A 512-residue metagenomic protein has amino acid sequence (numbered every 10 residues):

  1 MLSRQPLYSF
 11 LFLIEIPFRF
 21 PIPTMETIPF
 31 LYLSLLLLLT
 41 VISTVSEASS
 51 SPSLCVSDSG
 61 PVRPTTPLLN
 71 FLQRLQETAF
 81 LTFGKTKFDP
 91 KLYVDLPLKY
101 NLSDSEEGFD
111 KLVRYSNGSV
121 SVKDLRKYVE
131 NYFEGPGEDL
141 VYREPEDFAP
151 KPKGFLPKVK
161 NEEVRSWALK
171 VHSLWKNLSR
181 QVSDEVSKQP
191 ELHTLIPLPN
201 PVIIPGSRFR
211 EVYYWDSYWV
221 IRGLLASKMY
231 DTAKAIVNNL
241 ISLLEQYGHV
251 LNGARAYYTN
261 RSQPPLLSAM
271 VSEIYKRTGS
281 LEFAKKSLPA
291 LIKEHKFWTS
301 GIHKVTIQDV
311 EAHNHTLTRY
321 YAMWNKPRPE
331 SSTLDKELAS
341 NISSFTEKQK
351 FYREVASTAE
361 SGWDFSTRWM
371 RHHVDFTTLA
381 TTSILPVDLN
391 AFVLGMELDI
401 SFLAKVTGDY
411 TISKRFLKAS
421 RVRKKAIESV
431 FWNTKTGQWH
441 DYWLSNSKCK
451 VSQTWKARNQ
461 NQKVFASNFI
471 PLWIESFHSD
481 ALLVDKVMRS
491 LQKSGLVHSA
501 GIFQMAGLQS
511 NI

Functional and structural regions predicted by a protein language model:
L11, P29-S46: Cleavable N-terminal signal peptides of Sec/SRP-targeted secreted and luminal proteins
P64-E211, A235-V250, A254, Q308-I384 (+1 more regions): Extended glycan-interaction surfaces of carbohydrate-active proteins
E211-W219, Y258-A269, K286-K293, I384-M396 (+2 more regions): Aromatic- and histidine-enriched alpha-helix N-cap/loop-to-helix transition segments that scaffold the rims
Y218-Y230, L266-S280, A391-Y410, I470-A481: Well-ordered alpha-helical scaffold segments within catalytic/enzyme domains
M229-L240, S280-T299, M396, G408-E428 (+1 more regions): Extended, well-ordered alpha-helical scaffold segments
L244-S287: Aromatic/His-enriched, Gly/Pro-containing loop or helix-boundary segments that lie immediately adjacent to catalytic
A269-Y321: Acidic/aromatic-lined carbohydrate-recognition and catalytic surfaces of CAZymes acting on diverse glycans
A380-F416, R423-K425, I512: Long, repeat-rich segments with strong aromatic
